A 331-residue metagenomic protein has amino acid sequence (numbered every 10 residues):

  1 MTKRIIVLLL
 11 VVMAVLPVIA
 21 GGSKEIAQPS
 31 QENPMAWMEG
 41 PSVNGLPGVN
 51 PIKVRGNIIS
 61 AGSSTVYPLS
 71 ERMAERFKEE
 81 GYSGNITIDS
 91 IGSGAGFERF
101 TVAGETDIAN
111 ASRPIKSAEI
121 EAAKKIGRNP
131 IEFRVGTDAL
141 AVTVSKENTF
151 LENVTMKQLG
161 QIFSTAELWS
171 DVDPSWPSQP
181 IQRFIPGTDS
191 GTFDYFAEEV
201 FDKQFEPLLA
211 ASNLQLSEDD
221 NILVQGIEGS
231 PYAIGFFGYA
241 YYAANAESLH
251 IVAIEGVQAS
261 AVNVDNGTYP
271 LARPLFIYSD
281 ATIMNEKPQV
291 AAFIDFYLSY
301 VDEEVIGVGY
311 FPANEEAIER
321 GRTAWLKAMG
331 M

Functional and structural regions predicted by a protein language model:
M1-R55, M331: Short, low-complexity disordered leader/linker segments with a strong preference for bacterial N-terminal type II
G22, A123-A141, T149-F150, L168-P174 (+2 more regions): A structural signal for short loop-to-beta-strand junctions that line the ligand-binding cleft of periplasmic/secreted
S30-S164: N-terminal segment of the mature folded domain
A36-E39, P47, P51-R55, F276-M331: Extracellular/periplasmic juxtamembrane helices and adjacent flexible linkers that interface with membrane partners
M73-G81, Q161-F163, E167-L216: Ligand-binding cleft/hinge of the Venus flytrap
F97, I185-Q258: Ligand-binding pocket segment of bilobal, Venus flytrap-like solute-binding proteins
E119-E132, A243-N266: Ligand-binding "clamshell"
V144-W169, A259-G307: Extended ligand-binding regions for polar small-molecule ligands
